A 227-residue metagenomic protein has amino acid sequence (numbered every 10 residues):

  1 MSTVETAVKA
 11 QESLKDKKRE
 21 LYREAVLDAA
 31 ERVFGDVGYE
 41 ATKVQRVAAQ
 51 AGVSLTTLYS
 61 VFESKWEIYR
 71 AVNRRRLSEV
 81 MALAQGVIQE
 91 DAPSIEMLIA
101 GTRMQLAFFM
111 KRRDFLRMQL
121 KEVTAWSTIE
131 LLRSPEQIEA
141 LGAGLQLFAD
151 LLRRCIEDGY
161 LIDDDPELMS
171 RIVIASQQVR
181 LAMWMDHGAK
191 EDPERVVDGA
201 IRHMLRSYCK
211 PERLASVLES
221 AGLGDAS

Functional and structural regions predicted by a protein language model:
M1-A10, A107, Q146-D158, S176 (+1 more regions): C-terminal peripheral helix-coil segments that are non-catalytic and often amphipathic
K18, Y22-A30, V47, V72-V80 (+2 more regions): Generic hydrophobic, amphipathic alpha-helix propensity
A25, A29, V33-E67, A71: Helix-turn-helix
D36-E40, D91, R112, D158: Short coil/turn segments at alpha/beta junctions that flank glycine-rich nucleotide-binding fingerprints
A71, Q85-D114, M169-V173, E194 (+1 more regions): Hydrophobic alpha-helical connector segments
S78-M81, Q85, E130-D158, E167-R171 (+2 more regions): Amphipathic alpha-helical packing segments from all-alpha helical-bundle domains
R103-M110, K121-A125, H203-Y208: Helix-loop "lid/cap" segments that line or gate small-molecule binding pockets
M110-L132, A149, A182-D186, V217-S220: Amphipathic alpha-helical segments used for helix-helix packing
